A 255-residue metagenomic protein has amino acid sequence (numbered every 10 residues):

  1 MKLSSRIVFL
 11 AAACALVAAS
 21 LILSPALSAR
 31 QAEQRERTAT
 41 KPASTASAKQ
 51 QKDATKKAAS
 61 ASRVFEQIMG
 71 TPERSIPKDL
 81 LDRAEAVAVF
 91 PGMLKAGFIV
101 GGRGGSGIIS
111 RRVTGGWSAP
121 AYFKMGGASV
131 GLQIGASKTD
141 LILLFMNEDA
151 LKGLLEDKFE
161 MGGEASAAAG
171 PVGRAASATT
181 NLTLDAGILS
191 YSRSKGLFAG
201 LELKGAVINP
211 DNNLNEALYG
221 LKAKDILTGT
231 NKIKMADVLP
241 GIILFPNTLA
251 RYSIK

Functional and structural regions predicted by a protein language model:
K2-A15: Bacterial N-terminal signal peptides that target proteins for export
L3, L27-Q31: Alpha-helical, heptad-rich or low-complexity scaffold/stalk segments that mediate oligomerization or tethering
A11-A12, I22, E164: Low-complexity, intrinsically disordered tandem-repeat tracts enriched in small/polar residues
V17-L27: C-terminal segment of classical bacterial N-terminal signal peptides
R30-K255: Small-residue-enriched, tightly packed secondary-structure blocks
